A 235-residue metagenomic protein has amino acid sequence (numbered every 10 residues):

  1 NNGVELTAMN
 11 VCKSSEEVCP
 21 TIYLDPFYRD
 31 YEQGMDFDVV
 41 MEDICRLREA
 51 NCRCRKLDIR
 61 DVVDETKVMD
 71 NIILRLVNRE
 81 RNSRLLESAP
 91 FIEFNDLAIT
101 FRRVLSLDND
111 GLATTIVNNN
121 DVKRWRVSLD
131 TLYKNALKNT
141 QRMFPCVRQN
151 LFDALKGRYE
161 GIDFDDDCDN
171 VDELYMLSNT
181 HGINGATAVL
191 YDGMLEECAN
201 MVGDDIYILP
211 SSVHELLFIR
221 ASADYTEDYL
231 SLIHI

Functional and structural regions predicted by a protein language model:
V4-N170: Charged, alpha-helical interface segments at or near domain boundaries
D172-N184: Short glycine-/aliphatic-rich beta-strand segments at the starts of folded cytosolic domains
A186-A199: Short amphipathic alpha-helix segments
A199-D205: Short amphipathic beta-strand starts and helix->beta connectors
Y207-S211: Short beta-strand
E215-R220: A generic structural motif
A221-T226: Helix N-cap motif at beta-to-alpha junctions
H234-I235: Conserved small/polar residues in nucleotide/adenosyl-binding loops
